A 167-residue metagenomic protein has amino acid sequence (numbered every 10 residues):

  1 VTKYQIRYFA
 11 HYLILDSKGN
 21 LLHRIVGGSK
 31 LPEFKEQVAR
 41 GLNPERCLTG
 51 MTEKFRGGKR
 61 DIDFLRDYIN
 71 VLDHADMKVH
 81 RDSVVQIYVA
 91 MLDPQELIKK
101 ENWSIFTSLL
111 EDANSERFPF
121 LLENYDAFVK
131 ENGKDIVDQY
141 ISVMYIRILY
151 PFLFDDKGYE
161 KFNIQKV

Functional and structural regions predicted by a protein language model:
V1-T2: Compositionally biased alpha-helical segments
I6-C47: Non-catalytic, surface beta->alpha helical segment in thiol-disulfide oxidoreductase systems
P44-K59: Sec-dependent signal peptide cleavage junction
F55-V167: Oxidative protein folding and maturation machinery
